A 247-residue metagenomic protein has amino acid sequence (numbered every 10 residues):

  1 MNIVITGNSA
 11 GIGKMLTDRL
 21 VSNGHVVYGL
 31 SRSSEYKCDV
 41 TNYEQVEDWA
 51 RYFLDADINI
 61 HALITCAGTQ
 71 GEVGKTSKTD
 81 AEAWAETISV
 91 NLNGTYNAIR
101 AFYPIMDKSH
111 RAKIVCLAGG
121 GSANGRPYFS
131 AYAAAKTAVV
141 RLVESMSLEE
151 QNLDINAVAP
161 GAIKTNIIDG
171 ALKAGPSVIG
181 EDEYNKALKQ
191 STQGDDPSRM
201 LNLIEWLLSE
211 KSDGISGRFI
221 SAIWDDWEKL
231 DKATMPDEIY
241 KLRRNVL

Functional and structural regions predicted by a protein language model:
T6, I60-G68, N91, C116 (+1 more regions): Rossmann-fold scaffold of SDR-type NAD(P)-dependent oxidoreductases
S9, T17: N-terminal Rossmann NAD(P)H-binding glycine-rich loop of SDR-like oxidoreductase domains
R32-E44: Rossmann-fold cofactor-recognition segment
L54-D55, V90-H110, S147-L148: Amphipathic alpha-helical dimer-interface segment in Rossmann-like NAD(P)H-dependent oxidoreductases
T69-A85, Y128-A131, D169: Conserved mid-core segment of classical short-chain dehydrogenase/reductases
D80-Y96, V115, Y132, V139: Catalytic Tyr-X3-Lys loop
K113-A138, V143-Q151, G161-I163, D169-L172: Catalytic loop of short-chain dehydrogenase/reductase
A157, S177-L247: C-terminal helical subdomain
